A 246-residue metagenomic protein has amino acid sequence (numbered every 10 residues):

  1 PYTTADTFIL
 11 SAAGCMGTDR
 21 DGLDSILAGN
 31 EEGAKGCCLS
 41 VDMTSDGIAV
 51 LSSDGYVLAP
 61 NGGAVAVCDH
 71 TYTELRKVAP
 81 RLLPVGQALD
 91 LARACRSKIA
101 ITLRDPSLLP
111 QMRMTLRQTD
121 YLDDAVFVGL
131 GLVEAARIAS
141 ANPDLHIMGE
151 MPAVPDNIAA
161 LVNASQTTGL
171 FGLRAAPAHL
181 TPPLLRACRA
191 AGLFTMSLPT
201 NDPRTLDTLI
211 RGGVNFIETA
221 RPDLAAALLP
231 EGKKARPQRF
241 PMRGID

Functional and structural regions predicted by a protein language model:
P1-D246: Phosphate-group recognition and catalysis centered on beta-loop-alpha active-site segments
